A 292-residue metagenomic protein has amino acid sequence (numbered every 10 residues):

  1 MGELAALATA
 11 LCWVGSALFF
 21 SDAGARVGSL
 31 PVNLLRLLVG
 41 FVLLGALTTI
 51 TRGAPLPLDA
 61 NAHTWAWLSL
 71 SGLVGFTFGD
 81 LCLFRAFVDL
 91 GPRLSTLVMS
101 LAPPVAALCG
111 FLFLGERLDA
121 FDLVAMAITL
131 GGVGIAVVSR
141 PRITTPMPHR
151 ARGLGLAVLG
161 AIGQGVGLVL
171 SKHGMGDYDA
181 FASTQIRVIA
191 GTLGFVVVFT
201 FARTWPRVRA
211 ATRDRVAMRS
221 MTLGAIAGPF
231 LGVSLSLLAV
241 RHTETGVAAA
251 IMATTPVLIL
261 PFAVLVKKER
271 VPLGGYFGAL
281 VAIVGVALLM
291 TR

Functional and structural regions predicted by a protein language model:
M1-L11, A17-P31, L35-L68, D80-L90 (+4 more regions): Membrane-interface interhelical linkers
M1-W13, N61-G75, L118-G131, F181-L193 (+1 more regions): Structural signature of hydrophobic alpha-helical transmembrane segments
T9, G72, V88, V98-A102 (+3 more regions): Structural signature of transmembrane alpha-helices in multi-pass secondary transporters
V14, G45, L73-T77, P103-L108 (+7 more regions): Hydrophobic/small/kink-forming positions within alpha-helical transmembrane segments of polytopic membrane proteins
V32-N33, S95, S183: Juxtamembrane helix-start motifs in multi-pass secondary transporters
L38-L43, V98-L112, I189-G194, I251-L265 (+2 more regions): Alpha-helical transmembrane segments of compact multi-pass small-molecule transporters, enriched in specific families
L44, L108-L114, F121-R140, G274-T291: Hydrophobic transmembrane alpha-helices of multi-pass small-molecule transport proteins
R150-G176, F181: Selected transmembrane alpha-helices and immediately adjacent juxtamembrane segments of polytopic inner-membrane
